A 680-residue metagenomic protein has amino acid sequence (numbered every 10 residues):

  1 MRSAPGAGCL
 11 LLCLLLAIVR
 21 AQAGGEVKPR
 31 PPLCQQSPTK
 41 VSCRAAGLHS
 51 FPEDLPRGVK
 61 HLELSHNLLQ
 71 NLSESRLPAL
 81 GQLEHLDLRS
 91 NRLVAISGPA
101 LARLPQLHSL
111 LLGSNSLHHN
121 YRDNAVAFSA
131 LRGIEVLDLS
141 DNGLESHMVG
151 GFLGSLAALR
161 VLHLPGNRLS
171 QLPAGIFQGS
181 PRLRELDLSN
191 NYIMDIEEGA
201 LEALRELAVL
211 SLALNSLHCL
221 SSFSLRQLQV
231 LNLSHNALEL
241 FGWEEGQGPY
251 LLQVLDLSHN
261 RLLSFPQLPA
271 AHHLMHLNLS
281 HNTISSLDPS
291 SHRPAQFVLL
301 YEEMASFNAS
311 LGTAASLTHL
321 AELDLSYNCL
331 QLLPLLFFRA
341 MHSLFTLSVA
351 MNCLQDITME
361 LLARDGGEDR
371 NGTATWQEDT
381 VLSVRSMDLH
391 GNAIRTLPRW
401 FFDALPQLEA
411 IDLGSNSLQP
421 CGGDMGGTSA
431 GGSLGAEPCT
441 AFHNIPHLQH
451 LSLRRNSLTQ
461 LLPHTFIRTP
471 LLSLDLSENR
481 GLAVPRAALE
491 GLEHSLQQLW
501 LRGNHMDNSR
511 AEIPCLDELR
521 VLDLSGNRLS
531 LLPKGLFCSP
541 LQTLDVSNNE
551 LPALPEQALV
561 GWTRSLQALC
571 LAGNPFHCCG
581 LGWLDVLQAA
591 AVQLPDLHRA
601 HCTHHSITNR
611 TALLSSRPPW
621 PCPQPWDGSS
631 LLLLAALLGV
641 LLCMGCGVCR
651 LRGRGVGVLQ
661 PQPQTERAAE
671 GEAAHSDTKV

Functional and structural regions predicted by a protein language model:
R2-V680: Extracellular leucine-rich repeat
